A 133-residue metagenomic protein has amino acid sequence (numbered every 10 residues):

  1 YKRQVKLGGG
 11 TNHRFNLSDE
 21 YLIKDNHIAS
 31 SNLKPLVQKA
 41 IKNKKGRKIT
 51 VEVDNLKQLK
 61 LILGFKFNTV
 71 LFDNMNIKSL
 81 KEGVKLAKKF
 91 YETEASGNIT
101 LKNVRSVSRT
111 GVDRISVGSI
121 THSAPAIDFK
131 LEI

Functional and structural regions predicted by a protein language model:
K2-F65, T69, K78-L86, F90-A95 (+3 more regions): Acidic/glycine-rich phosphate/pyrophosphate-binding loops and surrounding catalytic core that coordinate Mg2+
K130-I133: Active-site loop ensemble at the mouth of alpha/beta enzyme cores that anchors a bound cofactor
